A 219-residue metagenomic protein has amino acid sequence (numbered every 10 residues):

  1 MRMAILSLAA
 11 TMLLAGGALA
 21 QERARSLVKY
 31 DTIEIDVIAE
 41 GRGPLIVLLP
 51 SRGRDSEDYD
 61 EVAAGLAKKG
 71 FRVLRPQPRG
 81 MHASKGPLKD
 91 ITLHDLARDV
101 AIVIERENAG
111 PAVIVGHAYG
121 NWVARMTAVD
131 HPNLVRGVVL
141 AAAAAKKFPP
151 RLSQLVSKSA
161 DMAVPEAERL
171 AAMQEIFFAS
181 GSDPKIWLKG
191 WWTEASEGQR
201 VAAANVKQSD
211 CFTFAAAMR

Functional and structural regions predicted by a protein language model:
S7-A15: Bacterial N-terminal signal peptides
Y30-A39: A short loop-to-beta-strand scaffold at the N-terminal edge of the catalytic core in hydrolase folds
I38-A83: Conserved HGGG/HGGXW glycine-rich cap/lid loop of the alpha/beta-hydrolase fold
R75-V115: Active-site loop/oxyanion-hole signature of alpha/beta-hydrolase fold enzymes
V113, R136-V139: Residue in the alpha/beta-hydrolase core beta-strand immediately N-terminal to the catalytic nucleophile
G116, G120, A124: Gly/Ala-rich beta-loop-alpha elbow adjacent to hydrolase catalytic centers
R125, V129, V138-V164: Flexible "cap/lid" loop of the alpha/beta hydrolase fold
P150, A163-M218: Conserved alpha/beta-hydrolase catalytic His-Asp/Glu region
